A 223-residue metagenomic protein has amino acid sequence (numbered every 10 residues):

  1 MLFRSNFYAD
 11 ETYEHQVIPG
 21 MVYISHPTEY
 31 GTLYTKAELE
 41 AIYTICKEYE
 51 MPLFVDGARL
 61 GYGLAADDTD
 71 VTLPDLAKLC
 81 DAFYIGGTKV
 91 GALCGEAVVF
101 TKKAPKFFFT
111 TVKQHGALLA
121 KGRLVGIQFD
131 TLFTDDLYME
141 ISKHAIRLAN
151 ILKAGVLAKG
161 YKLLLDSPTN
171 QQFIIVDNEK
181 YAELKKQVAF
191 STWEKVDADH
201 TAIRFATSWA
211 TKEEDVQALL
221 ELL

Functional and structural regions predicted by a protein language model:
M1-L2: Short, small-residue-biased leader/transition segments that mark boundaries at the very start of proteins
I18-T28, L33, D70-K159, L164-P168: Active-site C-terminal subdomain of aminotransferase-like
M21, P52-F54, A82, A202-R204: Structural preference for beta-strand elements that scaffold enzyme active sites
T28, R59-G61, K89, T211: Active-site-proximal loop/turn and secondary-structure-junction residues that shape catalytic pockets, frequently
Y34-A66: Catalytic PLP-binding core of fold-type I/II PLP enzymes
A37-E48, V71, D75-K78, R147 (+3 more regions): Alpha-helical scaffolding segments of alpha/beta enzyme cores, especially the outer helices of TIM-barrel or partial
N150, G155-L223: Conserved C-terminal alpha-helix-loop-beta "cap" of PLP-dependent enzymes that closes/shapes the active-site mouth
